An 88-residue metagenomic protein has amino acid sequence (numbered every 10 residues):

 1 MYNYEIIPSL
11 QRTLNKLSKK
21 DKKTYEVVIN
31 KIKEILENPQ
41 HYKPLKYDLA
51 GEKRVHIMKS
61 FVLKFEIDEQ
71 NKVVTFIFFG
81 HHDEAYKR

Functional and structural regions predicted by a protein language model:
M1-S9: Short N-terminal signal/transit or membrane-insertion segments and the immediately adjacent low-complexity/disordered
N3-Y4, N15-Y25, I57-V62, E66-R88: Enriched for short, Lys/Arg-rich terminal
S9, A50, H81: Residues that form or immediately flank small-molecule/cofactor binding pockets and catalytic motifs
S9-K43: N-terminal first-folded block
V28, A50-G51, F61: Short alpha-helical segments used as structural interaction elements across diverse proteins
I32-H56, E84: A short, surface-exposed loop/turn module that caps and links secondary-structure elements
